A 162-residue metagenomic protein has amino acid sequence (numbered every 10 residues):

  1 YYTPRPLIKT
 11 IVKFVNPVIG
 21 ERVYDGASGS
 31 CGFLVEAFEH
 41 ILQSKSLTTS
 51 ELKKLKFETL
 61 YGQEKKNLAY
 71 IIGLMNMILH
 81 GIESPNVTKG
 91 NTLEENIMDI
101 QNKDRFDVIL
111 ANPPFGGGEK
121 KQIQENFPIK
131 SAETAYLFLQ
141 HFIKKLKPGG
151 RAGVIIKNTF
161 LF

Functional and structural regions predicted by a protein language model:
T3-A111, G116-I123, K130-A132, Y136-L137 (+1 more regions): Conserved S-adenosyl-L-methionine
L146-A152: Short glycine-dipeptide loop
F160-F162: Short, intrinsically disordered, charge-balanced linker/junction segments flanking boundaries in proteins
